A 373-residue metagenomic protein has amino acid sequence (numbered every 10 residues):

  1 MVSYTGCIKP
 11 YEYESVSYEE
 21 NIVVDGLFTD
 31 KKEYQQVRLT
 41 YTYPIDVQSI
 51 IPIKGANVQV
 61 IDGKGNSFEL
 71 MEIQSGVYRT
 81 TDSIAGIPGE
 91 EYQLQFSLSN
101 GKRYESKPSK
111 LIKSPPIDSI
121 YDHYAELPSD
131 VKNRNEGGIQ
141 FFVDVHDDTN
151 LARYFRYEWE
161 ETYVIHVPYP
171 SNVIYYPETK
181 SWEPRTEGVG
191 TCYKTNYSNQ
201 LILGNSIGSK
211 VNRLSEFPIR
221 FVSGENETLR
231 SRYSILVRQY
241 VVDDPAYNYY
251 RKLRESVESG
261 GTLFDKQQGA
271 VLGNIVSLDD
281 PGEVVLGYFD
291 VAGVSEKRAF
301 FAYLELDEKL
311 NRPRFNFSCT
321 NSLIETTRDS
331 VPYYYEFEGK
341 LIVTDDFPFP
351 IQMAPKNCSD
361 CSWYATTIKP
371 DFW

Functional and structural regions predicted by a protein language model:
S3-G6: C-terminal motif of bacterial Sec signal peptides marking the signal peptidase cleavage site
I8-N57, I61-W373: A sequence/structural signal for flexible, mid-protein segments enriched in small/helix-disrupting residues
